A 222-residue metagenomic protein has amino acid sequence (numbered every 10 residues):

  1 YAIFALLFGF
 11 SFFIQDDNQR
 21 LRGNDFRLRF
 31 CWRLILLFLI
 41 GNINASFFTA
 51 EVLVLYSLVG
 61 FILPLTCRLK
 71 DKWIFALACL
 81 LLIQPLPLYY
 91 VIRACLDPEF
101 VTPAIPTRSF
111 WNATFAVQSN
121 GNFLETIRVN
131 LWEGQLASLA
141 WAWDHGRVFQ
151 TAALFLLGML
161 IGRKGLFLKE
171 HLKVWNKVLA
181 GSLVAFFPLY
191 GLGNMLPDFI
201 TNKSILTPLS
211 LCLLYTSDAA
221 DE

Functional and structural regions predicted by a protein language model:
Y1-F47, L53: Membrane helical hairpin/interfacial module
A5-F10, T151-M159: Hydrophobic cores of alpha-helical transmembrane segments in multi-pass inner/ER membrane proteins, independent
F38-A45, L82-Y90, V184-G193: Aromatic-anchored segments of alpha-helical transmembrane domains
S46-I62, W73-A78: Hydrophobic alpha-helical membrane segments of integral membrane proteins
I62-L77, L160-G181: Solvent-exposed interhelical
L80-L157: Long hydrophobic alpha-helical segments that form multi-pass transmembrane helix bundles in integral membrane proteins
P197-L209: Membrane-interface interhelical connector segments
Y215-E222: Conserved small/polar residues in nucleotide/adenosyl-binding loops
